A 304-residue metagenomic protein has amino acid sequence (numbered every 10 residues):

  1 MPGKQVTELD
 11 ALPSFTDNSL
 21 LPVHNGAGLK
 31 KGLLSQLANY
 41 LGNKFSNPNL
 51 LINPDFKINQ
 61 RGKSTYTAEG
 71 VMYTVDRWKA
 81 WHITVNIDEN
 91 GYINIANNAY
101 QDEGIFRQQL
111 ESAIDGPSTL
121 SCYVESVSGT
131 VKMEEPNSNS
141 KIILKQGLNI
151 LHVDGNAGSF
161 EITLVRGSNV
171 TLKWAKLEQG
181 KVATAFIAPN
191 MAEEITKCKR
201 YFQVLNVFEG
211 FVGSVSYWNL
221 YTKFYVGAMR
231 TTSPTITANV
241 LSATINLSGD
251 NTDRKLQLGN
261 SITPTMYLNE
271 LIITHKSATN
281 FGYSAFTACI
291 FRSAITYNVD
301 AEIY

Functional and structural regions predicted by a protein language model:
M1-S14: Extracellular/surface-exposed low-complexity repeats and stalk/linker segments enriched in Gly/Pro and small polar
K4, K30-K31, Q108, R254: Basic side chains
F15-N18, L50: Short, solvent-exposed loop/turn segments enriched in Ser/Thr/Gly
N18-N25, L120-S121: Short hydrophobic/aromatic-rich beta-strand motifs
V23-G42, W81-H82: Short, surface-exposed terminal/edge motifs of secreted or surface/virion proteins that either
L41-Y304: Extracellular and organelle-lumenal recognition/adhesion modules and their flexible linkers in secreted
